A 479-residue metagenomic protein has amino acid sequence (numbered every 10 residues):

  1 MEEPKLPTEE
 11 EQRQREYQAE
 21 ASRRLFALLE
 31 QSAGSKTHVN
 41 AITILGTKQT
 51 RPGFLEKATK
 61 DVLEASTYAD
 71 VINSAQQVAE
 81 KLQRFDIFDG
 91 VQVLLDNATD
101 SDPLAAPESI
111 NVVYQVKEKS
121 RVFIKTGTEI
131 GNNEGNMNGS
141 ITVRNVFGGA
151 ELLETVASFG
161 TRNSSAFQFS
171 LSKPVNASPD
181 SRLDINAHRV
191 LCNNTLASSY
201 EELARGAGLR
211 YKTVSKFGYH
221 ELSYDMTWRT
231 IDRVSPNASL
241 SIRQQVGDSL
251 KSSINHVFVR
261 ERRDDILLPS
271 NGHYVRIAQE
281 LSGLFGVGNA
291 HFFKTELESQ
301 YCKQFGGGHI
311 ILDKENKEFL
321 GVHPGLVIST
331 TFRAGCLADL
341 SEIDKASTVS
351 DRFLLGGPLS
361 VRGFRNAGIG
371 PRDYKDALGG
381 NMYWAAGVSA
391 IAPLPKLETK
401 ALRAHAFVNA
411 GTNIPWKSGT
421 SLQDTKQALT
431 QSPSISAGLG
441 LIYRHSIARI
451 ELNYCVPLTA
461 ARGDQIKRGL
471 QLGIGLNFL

Functional and structural regions predicted by a protein language model:
M1-E134, S140-V143, E154-V175, R205 (+5 more regions): Periplasmic polypeptide-binding modules associated with outer-membrane biogenesis and secretion
R51-F54, T230-P236, I414-W416: Short acidic/His/Gly/Ser-rich catalytic and metal-binding motifs that mark active-site loops of diverse hydrolases
D61-L63, L191-C192, S282-L284, T412-N413 (+1 more regions): A short, flexible beta-alpha/helix-coil linker loop
I87-L94, D102-R276, L359-G363, A367-D373 (+3 more regions): Gram-negative/organellar outer-membrane beta-barrel architecture
N145-G149, V175-D180, S299, Q304-G308 (+4 more regions): Secondary-structure transition/capping motifs at alpha-helix termini and the adjoining loop/turn into the next element
S241-G247, K251-D424, D464, L472-N477: C-terminal outer-membrane beta-barrel translocator/porin domains of Gram-negative envelope proteins and their
T420-L458: C-terminal structured "cap/appendage" subdomains that terminate the fold
